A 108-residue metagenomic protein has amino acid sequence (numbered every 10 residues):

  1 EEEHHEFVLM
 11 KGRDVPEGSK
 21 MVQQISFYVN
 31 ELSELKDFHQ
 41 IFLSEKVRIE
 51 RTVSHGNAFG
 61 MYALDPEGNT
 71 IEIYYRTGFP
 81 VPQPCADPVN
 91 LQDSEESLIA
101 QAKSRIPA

Functional and structural regions predicted by a protein language model:
E1-K20, T70-T77: Conserved short beta-strand elements that form part of the metal-binding/catalytic scaffold of enzyme active sites
M21-I25: Short amphipathic alpha-helical segments
S26-T70, Y75-V81, E96-A108: Vicinal oxygen chelate
P84: An amphipathic, aromatic/His-enriched active-site/gating alpha helix that lines ligand/cofactor pockets
D87-E96: Low-complexity, intrinsically disordered terminal/linker segments enriched in charged and Gly/Pro repeats
